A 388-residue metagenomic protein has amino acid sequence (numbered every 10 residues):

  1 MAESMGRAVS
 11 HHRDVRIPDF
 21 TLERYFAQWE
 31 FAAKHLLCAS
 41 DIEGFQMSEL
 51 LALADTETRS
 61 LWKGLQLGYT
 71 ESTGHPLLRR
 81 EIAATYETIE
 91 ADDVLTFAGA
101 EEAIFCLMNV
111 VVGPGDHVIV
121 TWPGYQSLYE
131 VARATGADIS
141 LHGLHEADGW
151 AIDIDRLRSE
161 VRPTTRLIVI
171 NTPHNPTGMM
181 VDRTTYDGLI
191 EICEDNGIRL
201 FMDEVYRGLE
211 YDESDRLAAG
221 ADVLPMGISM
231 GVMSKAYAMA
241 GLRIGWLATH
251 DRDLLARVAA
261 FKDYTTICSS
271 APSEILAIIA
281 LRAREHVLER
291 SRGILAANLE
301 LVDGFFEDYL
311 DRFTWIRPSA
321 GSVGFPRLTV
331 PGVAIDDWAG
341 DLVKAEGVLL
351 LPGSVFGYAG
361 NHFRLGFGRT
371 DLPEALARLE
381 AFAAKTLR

Functional and structural regions predicted by a protein language model:
V9-G99, C106, R282-A283, T386-R388: N-terminal small-domain helix-loop-helix segment of the aminotransferase-like
S10-R13, A84, E90-R388: PLP-dependent class I/II
